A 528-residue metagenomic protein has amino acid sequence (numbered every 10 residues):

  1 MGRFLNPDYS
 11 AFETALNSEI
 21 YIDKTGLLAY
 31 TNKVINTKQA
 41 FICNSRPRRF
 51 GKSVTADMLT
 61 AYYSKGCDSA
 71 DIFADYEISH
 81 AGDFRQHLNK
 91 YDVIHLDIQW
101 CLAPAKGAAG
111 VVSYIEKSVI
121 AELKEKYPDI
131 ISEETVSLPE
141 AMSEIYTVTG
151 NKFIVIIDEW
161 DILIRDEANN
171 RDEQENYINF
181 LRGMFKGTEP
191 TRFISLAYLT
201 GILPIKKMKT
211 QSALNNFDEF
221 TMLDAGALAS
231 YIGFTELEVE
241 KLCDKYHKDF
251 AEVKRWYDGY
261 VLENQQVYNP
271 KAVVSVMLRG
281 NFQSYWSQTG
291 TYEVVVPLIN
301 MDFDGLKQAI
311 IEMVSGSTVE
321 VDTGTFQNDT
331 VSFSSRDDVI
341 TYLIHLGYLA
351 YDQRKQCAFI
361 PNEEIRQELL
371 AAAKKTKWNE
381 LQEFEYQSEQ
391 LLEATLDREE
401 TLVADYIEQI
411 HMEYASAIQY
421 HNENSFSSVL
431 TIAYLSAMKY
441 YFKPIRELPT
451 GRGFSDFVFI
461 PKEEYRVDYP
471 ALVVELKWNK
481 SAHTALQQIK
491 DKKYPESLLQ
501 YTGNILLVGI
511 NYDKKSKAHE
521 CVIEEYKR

Functional and structural regions predicted by a protein language model:
M1-N422, Y441, I445: Phosphate-binding site recognition
E144-T149, M438-D468: Active-site metal-binding core of divalent-cation-utilizing nuclease and nuclease-like domains
I154, P470-V474, L506: Structural motif
Q174-F180, W478-P495: Mg2+/Mn2+-dependent nuclease catalytic core
M184-T191, T341-L349, T431-S436, Q488-V508: Metal-dependent nuclease catalytic cores in nucleic-acid-processing enzymes, especially RNase H-like/related
N424, S428, I432, S455-F457 (+1 more regions): Feature representing long, continuous alpha-helical segments
L430, S455-P461, Y469-K480, K492: Conserved catalytic cores of phosphodiester-cleaving nucleases, focusing on short active-site segments
S497, Y501-R528: Domain-level recognition of nuclease-like catalytic cores that cleave nucleotide substrates
